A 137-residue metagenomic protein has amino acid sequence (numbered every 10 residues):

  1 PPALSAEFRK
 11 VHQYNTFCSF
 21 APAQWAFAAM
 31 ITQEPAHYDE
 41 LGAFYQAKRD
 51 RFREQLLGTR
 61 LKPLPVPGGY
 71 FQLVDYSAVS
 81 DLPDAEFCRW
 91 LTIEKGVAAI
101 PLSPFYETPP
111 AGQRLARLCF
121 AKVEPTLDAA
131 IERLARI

Functional and structural regions predicted by a protein language model:
P1-I137: PLP-dependent class I/II
